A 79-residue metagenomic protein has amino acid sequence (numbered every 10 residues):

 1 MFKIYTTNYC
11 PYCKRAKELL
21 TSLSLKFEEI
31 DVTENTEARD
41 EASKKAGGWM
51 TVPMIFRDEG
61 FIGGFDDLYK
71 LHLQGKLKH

Functional and structural regions predicted by a protein language model:
M1-E28: Local sequence-structure signature of Cys/Sec-based thiol-disulfide redox active-site neighborhoods
I4-T6, S43, Q74: C-terminal alpha-helical interaction module
P11, E37, M50, G63: Short alpha-helical
L23-K26, K44-K45, F61, K70-L71: Non-catalytic interaction surface on structured domains
V32-G48, K76: Thioredoxin-like thiol-disulfide oxidoreductase module
A46-F56, F65-D66: Structural micro-motif
R57-H79: Non-catalytic, surface beta->alpha helical segment in thiol-disulfide oxidoreductase systems
